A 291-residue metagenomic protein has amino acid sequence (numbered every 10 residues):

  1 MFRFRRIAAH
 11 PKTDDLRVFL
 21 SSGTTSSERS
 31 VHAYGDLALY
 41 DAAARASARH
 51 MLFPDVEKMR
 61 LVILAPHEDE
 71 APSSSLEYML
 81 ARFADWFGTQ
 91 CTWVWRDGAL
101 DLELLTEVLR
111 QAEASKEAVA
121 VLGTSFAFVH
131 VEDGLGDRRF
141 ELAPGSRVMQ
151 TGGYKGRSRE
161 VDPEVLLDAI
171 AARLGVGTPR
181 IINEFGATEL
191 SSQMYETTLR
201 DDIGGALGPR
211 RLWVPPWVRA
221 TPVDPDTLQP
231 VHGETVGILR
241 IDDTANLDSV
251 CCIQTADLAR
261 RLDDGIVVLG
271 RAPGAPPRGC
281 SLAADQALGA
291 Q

Functional and structural regions predicted by a protein language model:
M1-L20, E28-A33, Y40-A42, A46 (+1 more regions): Active-site diphosphate/adenylate-binding microenvironment
M1-R3, E77-Y78, R82: Short, hydrophobic/amphipathic alpha-helical patches that form generic packing surfaces within helical domains
L20-T25, E196: Hydrophobic alpha-helical segments that mediate membrane insertion or helix-helix packing
Y34, A65: Alpha-helical substrate-recognition element adjacent to the catalytic core
D36-A44, P72, D101: Phosphate/oxyanion-binding active-site loops and adjacent basic polyanion-contact surfaces
E57-R60, H67-D69, S73, A81-Q291: Active-site glycine/GP-rich loop and adjacent strand/helix microenvironment that borders small-molecule binding pockets
